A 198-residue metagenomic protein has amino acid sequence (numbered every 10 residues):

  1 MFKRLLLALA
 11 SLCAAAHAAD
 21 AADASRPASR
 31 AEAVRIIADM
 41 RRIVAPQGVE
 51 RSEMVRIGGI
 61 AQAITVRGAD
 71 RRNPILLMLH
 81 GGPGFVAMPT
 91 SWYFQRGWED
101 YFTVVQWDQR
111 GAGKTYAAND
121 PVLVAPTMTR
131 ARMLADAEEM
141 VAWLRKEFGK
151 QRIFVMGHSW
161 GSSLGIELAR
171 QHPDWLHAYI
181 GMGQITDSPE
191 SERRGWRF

Functional and structural regions predicted by a protein language model:
G58-R67: A short loop-to-beta-strand scaffold at the N-terminal edge of the catalytic core in hydrolase folds
N73, G82-W92, G113: Short substrate-entry loop that stabilizes the transition state in hydrolases
M88-P89, G111-T127: Glycine-rich "HGGG/HGxG" loop immediately N-terminal to the catalytic nucleophile of the alpha/beta-hydrolase
T90-V105: Short amphipathic alpha-helix adjacent to the substrate-entry channel of hydrolases
R132-R152: Conserved acidic catalytic loop of the alpha/beta-hydrolase fold
G157-S159: Conserved alpha/beta-hydrolase "nucleophile elbow" surrounding the catalytic nucleophile
S162-P173: Short glycine-enriched nucleophile-adjacent loop and the immediately C-terminal alpha-helix near the catalytic center
D174-F198: A catalytic-pocket lid/entrance helix-loop region that shapes and gates access to the active site across common
